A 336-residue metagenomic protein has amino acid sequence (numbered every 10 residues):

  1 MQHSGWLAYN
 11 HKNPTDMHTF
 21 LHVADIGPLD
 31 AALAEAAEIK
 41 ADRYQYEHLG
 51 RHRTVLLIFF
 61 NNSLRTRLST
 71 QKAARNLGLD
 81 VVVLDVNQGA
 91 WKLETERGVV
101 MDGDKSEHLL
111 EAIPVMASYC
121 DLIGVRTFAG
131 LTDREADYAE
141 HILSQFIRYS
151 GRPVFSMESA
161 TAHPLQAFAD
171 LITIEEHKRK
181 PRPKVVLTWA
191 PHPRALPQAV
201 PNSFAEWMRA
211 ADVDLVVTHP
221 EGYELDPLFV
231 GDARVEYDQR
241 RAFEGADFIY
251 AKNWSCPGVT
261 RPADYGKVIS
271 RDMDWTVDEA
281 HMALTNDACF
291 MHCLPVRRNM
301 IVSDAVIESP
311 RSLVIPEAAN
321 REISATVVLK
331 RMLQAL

Functional and structural regions predicted by a protein language model:
G5-L68, K72: Positively charged, low-complexity intrinsically disordered leader regions
W6, G50-L56, S63-E175, R297: Phosphate/diphosphate ligand-binding glycine-rich loop within oxidoreductases
L49-V55, R182-K184, D287: Phosphate-coordination loops involved in phosphoryl transfer and adenosine-cofactor binding
F60-R75, V82, E175-K252: Glycine-rich phosphate/diphosphate-binding loop of Rossmann-like nucleotide-binding domains
L77, Y149-S150, A211, G231 (+2 more regions): Short, structured coil segments at secondary-structure junctions
L228-A305, R311-S312: Rossmann-like adenosine-cofactor binding region
I307-L336: C-terminal helix-to-coil terminal segments
